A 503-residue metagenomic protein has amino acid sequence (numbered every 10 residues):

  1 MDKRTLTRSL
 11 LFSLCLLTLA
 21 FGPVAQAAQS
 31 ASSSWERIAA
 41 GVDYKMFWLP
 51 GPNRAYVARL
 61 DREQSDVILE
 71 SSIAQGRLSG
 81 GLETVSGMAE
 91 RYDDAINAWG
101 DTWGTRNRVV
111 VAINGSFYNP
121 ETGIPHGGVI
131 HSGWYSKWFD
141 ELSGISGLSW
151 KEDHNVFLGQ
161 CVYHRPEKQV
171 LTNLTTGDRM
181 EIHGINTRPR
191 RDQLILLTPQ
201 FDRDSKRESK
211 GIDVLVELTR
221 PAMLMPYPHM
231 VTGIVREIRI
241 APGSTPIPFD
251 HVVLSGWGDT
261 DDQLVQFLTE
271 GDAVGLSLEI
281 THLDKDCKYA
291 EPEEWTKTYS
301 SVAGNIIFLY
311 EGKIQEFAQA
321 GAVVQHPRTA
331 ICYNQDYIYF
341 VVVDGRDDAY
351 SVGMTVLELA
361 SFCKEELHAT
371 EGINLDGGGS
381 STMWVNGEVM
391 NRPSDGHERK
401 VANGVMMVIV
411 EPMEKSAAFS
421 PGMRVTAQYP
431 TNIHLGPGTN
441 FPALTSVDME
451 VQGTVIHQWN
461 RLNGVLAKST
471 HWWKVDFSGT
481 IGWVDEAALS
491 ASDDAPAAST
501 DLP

Functional and structural regions predicted by a protein language model:
D2-L11: Bacterial N-terminal signal peptides that target proteins for export
L11-A20: Bacterial N-terminal signal peptides
A27-V253, W257: Zymogen propeptides
P120-E152, L278, T296-S301, N305-L375 (+1 more regions): Conserved, well-ordered active-site substructure
T269-G275, E450: Loop/turn positions that initiate beta-strands
M413-N432, T445-M449, H457-W459, S490-P503: SH3-family beta-barrel domains
G436-Q452: SH3/SH3-like (including bacterial SH3b) beta-barrel domains that bind proline-rich motifs or cell-wall ligands
V447-A487: SH3/SH3-like beta-barrel superfamily modules
